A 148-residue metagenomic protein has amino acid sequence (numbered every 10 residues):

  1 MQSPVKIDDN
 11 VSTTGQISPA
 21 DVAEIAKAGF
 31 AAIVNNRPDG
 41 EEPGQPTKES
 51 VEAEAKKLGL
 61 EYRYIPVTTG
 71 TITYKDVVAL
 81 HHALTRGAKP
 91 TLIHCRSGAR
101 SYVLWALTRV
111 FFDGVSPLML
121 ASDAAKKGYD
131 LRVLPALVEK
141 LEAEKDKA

Functional and structural regions predicted by a protein language model:
M1-T91, V103-A148: Cys-dependent protein tyrosine phosphatase-like superfamily
C95: Short cysteine clusters
